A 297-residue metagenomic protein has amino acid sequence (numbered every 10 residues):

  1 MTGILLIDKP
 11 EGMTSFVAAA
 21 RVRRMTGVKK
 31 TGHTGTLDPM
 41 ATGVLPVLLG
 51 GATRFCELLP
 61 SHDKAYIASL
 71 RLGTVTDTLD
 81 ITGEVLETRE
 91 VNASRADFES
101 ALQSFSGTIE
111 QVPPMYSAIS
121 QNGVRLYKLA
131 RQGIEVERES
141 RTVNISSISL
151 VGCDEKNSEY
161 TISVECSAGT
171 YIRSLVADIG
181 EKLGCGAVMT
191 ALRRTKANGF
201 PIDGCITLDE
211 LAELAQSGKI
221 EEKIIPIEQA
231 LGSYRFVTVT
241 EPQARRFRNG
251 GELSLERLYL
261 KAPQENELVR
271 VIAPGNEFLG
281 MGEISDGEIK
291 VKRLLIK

Functional and structural regions predicted by a protein language model:
M1-I206, G280-G282: RNA pseudouridine synthases
M1-P10, F16-H33, L37-T42, K182 (+1 more regions): Accessory RNA 3′-end/elbow-binding domains used by RNA modification enzymes
